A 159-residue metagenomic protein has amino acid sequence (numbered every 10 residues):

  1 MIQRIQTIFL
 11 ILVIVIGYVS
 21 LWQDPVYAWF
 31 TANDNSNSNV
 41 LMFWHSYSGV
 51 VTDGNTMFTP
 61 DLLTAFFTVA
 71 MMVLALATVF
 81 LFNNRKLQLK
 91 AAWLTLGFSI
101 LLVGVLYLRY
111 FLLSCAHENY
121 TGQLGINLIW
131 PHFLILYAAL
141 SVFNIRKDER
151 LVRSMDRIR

Functional and structural regions predicted by a protein language model:
M1-I14, K86-W93: Alpha-helical transmembrane segments and their helix-start/interface "positive-inside/aromatic belt" motifs in integral
M1-I5, V51-T52, M57, K147: Membrane-interface extramembranous regions at the lipid-water interface
I14-F66: Interfacial loop at the N-terminal end of multi-pass membrane proteins
Y18, L76-V79, G104: Hydrophobic residues within the alpha-helical transmembrane core of Major Facilitator Superfamily
L62-T78: Hydrophobic alpha-helical transmembrane segments
L76-L89: Juxtamembrane helix-break-helix junctions at the cytosolic face of small multi-pass alpha-helical membrane proteins
A91-G104: Transmembrane alpha-helical segments of multi-pass membrane proteins
L101-R159: Alpha-helical transmembrane segments of multi-pass integral membrane proteins, characterized by long hydrophobic
